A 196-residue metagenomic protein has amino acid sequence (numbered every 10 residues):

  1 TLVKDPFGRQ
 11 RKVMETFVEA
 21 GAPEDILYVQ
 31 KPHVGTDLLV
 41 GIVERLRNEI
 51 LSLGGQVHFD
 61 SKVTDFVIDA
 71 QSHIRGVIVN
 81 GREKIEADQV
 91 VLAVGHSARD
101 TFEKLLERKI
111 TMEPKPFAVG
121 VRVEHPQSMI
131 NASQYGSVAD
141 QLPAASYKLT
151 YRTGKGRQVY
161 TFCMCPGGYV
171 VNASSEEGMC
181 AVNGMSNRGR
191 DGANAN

Functional and structural regions predicted by a protein language model:
T1, D5-N196: Residues forming the flavin
